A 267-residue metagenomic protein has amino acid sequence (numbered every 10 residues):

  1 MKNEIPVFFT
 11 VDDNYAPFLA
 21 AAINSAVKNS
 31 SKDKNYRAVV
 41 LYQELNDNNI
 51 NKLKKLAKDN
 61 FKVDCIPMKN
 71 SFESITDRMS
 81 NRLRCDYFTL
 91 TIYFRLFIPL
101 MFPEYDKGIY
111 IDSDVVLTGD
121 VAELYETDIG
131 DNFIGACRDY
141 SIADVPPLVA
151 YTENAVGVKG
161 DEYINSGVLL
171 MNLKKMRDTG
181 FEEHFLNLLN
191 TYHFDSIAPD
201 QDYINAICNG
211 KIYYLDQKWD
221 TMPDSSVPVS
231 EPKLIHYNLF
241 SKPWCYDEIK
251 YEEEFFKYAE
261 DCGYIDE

Functional and structural regions predicted by a protein language model:
M1-I5, V11, Y15-A21, N165-S166 (+1 more regions): A glycosyltransferase accessory/donor-loop signature
S25-K34: Short, acidic, metal-binding catalytic loop of nucleotide-sugar glycosyltransferases
Y36-E44, A136-R138: Short internal beta-strands
K55-M101: Active-site-proximal specificity loops/subdomain of glycosyltransferases
S71, T91-V145, Y163, L170 (+1 more regions): GT-A fold catalytic core of metal-dependent nucleotide-sugar glycosyltransferases, centered on the diacidic
I75-D86, V149-Y151, V229-L234: Short, surface-exposed amphipathic charged segments that create phosphate/polyanion-binding patches used for binding
D86-F88, G157-D161, H193-D195: Short Gly/Pro-enriched turn/cap motifs at secondary-structure boundaries
I134-V156, C245, I249-K257, D261 (+1 more regions): A short, conserved beta-to-alpha structural element at the edge of catalytic cores that scaffolds binding
